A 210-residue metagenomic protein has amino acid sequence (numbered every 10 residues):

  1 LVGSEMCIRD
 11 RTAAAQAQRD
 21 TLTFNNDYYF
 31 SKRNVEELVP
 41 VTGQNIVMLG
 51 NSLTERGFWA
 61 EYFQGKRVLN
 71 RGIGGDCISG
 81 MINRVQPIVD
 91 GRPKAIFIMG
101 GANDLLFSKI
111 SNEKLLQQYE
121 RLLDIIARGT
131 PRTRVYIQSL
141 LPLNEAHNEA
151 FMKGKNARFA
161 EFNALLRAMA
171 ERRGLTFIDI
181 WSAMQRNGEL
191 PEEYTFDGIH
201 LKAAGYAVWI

Functional and structural regions predicted by a protein language model:
L1-I8: Short, small-residue-biased leader/transition segments that mark boundaries at the very start of proteins
R9-A95: Serine-esterase "nucleophile elbow" of acetyl-processing enzymes
N26-T42, E55, P87, G91-R92 (+5 more regions): Extracellular glycan-modifying ectodomains
I46-M48, L69-G72, A95-G100, R134-S139 (+2 more regions): Structural recognition of the beta-strand scaffold that forms the well-ordered cores of secreted hydrolase catalytic
N70-I73, A102-L115, E149-K155: Surface-exposed cleft-lining segments at the edges of enzyme active sites
G72-D76, F97-S108, L140, Q185: Cell-envelope and extracellular/periplasmic
N112-R121, N156-F162: Charged helix-capping and loop-helix junction motifs
P142-I210: Catalytic His-Asp segment of secreted/periplasmic serine-dependent ester chemistry enzymes
